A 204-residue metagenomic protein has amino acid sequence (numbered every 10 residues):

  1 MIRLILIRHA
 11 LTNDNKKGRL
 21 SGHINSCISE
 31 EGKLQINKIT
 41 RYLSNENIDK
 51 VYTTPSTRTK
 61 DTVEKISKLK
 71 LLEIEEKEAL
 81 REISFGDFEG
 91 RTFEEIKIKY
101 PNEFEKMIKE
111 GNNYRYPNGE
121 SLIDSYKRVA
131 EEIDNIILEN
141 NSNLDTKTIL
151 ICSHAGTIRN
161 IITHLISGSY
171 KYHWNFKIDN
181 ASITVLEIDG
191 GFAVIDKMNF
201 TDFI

Functional and structural regions predicted by a protein language model:
M1-I5, K50: Extreme N-terminal starter segment of soluble prokaryotic enzymes
I5, E75-K77, D196: General small-molecule cofactor/ligand-binding pocket signal
A10, A155, T201: Active-site metal-binding loops of divalent metal-dependent hydrolases
L11-T62, P117-V129: Loop-to-helix element that buttresses phosphate recognition and phosphoryl-transfer chemistry
I39-F104: Phosphate-coordination/substrate-recognition cap region in phosphate-metabolizing enzymes
K60, E131-V194: Active-site-adjacent alpha-helix immediately C-terminal to a catalytic or transition-state-stabilizing loop
E103-D124: Short glycine/proline- and acidic residue-enriched helix-loop micro-motifs that form flexible lids or anion-recognition
D196-I204: Short, solvent-exposed aromatic-acidic interface loops
